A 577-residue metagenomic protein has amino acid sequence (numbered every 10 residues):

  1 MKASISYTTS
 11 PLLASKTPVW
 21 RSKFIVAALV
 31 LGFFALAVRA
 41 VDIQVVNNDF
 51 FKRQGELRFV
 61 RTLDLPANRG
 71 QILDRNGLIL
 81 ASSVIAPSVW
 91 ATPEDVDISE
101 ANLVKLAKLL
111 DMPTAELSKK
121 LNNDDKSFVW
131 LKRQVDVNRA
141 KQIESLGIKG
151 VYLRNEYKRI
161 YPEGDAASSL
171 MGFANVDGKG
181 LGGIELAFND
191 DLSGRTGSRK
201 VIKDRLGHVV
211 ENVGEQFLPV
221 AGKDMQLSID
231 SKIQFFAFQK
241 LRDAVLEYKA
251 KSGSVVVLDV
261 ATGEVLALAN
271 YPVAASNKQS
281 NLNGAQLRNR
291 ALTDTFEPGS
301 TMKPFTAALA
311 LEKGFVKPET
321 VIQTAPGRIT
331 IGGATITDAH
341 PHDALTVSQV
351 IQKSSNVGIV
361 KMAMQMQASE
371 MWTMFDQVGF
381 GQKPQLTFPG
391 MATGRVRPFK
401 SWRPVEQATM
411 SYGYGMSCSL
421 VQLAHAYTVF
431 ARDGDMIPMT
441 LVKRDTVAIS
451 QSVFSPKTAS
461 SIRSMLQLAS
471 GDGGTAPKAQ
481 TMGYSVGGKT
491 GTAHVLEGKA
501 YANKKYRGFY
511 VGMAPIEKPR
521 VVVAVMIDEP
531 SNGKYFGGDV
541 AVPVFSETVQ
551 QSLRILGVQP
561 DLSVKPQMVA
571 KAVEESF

Functional and structural regions predicted by a protein language model:
M1-Q279, S369-G381, G390, G498-A502 (+2 more regions): Periplasmic/cell-envelope proteins involved in peptidoglycan metabolism and beta-lactam response
K2-T9, A81, K203-G214, V255-S300 (+4 more regions): Beta-lactam-recognizing serine transpeptidase/beta-lactamase-like catalytic domain environment
